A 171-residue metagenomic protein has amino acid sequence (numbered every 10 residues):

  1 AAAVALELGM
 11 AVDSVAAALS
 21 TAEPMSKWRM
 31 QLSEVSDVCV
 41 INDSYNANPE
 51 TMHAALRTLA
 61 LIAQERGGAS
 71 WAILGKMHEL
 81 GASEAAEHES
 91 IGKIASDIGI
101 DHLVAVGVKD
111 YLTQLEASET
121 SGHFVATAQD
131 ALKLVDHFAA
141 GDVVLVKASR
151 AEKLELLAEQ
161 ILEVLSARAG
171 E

Functional and structural regions predicted by a protein language model:
A3-E171: ATP-dependent carboxylate-amine ligase
